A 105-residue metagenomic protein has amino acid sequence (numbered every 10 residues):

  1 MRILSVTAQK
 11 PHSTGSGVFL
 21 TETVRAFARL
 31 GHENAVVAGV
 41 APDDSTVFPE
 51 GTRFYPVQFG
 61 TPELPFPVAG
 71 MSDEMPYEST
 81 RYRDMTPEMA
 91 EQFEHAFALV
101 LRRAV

Functional and structural regions predicted by a protein language model:
M1-Q58: N-terminal subdomain of nucleotide-sugar transferases
T23, F27, V100-V105: Hydrophobic, Leu/Ile/Phe/Ala-enriched alpha-helical segments that form helix-helix packing faces
A35-A104: A conserved catalytic-core segment of Leloir-type glycosyltransferases
